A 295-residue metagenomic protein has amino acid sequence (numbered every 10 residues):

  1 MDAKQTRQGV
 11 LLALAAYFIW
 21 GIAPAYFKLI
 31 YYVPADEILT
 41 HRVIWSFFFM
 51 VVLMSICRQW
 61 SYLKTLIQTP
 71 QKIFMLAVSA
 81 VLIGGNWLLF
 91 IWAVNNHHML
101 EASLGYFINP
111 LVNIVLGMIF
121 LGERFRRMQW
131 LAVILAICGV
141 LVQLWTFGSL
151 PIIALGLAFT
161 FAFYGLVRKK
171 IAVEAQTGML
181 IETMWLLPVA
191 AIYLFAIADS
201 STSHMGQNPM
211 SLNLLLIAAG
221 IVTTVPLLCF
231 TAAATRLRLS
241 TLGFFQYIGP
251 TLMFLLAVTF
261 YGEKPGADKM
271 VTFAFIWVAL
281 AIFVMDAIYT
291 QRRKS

Functional and structural regions predicted by a protein language model:
M1-A15, F48-L76, R127, M179 (+3 more regions): Membrane-interface interhelical linkers
M1-E37, L141-K170, I192, L256 (+1 more regions): Glycine-/small-residue-enriched transmembrane alpha-helix faces in small-molecule transporters and effluxers
D2, Y247-S295: C-terminal-most transmembrane helix of multi-pass membrane proteins
F18-I22, Y26, A77-V94, G156-F163 (+3 more regions): Hydrophobic alpha-helical transmembrane segments of multi-pass membrane transport proteins, especially secondary
I30, I38, A93-V94, I119-L121 (+5 more regions): Hydrophobic/aromatic residues within transmembrane alpha-helices of multi-pass small-molecule transporters
W45-F49, G105-I119, V189, F245-F260 (+1 more regions): Alpha-helical transmembrane segments of compact multi-pass small-molecule transporters, enriched in specific families
L104-I108, A175-W185, T224-T259: Helix-helix packing/entry segments at the starts of transmembrane helices
M128-L144, L157, D268-A287: Hydrophobic transmembrane alpha-helices of multi-pass small-molecule transport proteins
